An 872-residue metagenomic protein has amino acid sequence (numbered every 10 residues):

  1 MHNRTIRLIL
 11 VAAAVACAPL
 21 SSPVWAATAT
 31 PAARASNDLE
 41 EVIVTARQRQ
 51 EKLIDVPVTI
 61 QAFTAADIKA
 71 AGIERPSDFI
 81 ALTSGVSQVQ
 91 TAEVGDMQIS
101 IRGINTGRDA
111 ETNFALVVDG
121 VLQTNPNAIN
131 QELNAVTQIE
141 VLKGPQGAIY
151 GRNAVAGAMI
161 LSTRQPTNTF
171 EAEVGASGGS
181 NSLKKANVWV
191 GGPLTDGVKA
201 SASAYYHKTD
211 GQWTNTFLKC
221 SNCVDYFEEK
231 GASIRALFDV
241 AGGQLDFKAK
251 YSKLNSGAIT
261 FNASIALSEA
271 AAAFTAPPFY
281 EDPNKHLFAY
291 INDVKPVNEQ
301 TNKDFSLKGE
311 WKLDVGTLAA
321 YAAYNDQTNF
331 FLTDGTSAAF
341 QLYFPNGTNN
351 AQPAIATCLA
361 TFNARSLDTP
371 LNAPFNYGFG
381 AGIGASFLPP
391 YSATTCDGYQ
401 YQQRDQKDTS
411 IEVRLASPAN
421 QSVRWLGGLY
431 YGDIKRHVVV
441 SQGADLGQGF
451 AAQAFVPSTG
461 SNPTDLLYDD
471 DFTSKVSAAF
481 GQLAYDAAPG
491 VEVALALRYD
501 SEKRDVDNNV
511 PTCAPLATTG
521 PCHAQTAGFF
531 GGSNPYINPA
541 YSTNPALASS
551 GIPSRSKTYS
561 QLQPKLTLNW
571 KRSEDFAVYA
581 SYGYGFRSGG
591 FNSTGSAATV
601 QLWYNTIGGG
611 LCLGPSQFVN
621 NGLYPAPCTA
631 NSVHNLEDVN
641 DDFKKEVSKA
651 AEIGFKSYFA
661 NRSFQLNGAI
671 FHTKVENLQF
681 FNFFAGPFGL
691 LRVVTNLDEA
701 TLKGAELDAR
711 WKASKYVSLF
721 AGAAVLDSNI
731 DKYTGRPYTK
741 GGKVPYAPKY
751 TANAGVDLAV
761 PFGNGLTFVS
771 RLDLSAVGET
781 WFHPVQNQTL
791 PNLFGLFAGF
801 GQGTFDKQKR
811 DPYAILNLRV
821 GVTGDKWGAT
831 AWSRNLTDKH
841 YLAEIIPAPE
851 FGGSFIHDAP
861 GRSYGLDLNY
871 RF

Functional and structural regions predicted by a protein language model:
M1-A81, F305, V822: N-terminal Sec signal peptide and the immediately downstream disordered periplasmic leader that contains the TonB box
T45, S77, A81-V121: Extracytoplasmic beta-strand/coil segments of soluble accessory domains associated with Gram-negative outer-membrane
P76-F79, I99-R102, V117, V141 (+2 more regions): N-terminal periplasmic accessory domains that precede and gate Gram-negative outer-membrane beta-barrel machines
N113, D119-P145: Short acidic/polar hinge/loop motifs at secondary-structure boundaries that mediate gating or recognition
E171-E173, G178-T209, W213-S268, K303-L307 (+6 more regions): Transmembrane beta-barrel wall of Gram-negative outer-membrane proteins
Q212-D225, I259-I291, T336-Y401, S441-D469 (+6 more regions): Solvent-exposed loop segments that connect transmembrane elements
G490-V493, S663-V675, V693-V785, D867-R871: Gram-negative outer-membrane beta-barrel transporters
L774-F794, G821-F872: C-terminal beta-signal and adjacent terminal beta-strands/loops of Gram-negative outer-membrane beta-barrel proteins
